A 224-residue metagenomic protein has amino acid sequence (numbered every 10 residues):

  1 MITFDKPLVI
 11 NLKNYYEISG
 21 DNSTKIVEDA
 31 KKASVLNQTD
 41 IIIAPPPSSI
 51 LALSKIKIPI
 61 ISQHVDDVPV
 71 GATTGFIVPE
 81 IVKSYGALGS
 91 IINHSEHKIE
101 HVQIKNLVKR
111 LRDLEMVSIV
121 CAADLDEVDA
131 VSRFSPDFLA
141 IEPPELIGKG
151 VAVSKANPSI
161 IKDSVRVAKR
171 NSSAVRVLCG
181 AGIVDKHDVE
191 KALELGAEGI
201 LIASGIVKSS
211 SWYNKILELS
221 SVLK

Functional and structural regions predicted by a protein language model:
M1-I77, V128-D129, R133-S135: Conserved N-terminal beta1-alpha1 strand-loop-helix module at the mouth
T3, L36, Y85, L114 (+2 more regions): Structural motif
L8-L12, I41-P45, I60-Q63, S90-I92 (+4 more regions): Hydrophobic faces of well-ordered beta-strands that scaffold small-molecule active sites in alpha/beta enzyme cores
K13, L88-E100, L139-V151, L195-K215: Glycine-rich phosphate-binding active-site loops on the catalytic face of alpha/beta enzymes
N14-Y16, P45-S49, H64-D66, E96 (+4 more regions): Active-site-proximal loop/turn and secondary-structure-junction residues that shape catalytic pockets, frequently
S19-I26, P45-K55, V70-E80, H94-R110 (+4 more regions): Active-site-adjacent beta->alpha loops and helix N-cap segments on the catalytic face of soluble alpha/beta enzymes
H64-D66, G71-T74, V102, C121-L125 (+1 more regions): Glycine-rich beta-to-alpha transition loops that act as phosphate-gripper elements at the mouths of alpha/beta enzyme
A123-S135, C179-I200: Catalytic cores of alpha/beta
